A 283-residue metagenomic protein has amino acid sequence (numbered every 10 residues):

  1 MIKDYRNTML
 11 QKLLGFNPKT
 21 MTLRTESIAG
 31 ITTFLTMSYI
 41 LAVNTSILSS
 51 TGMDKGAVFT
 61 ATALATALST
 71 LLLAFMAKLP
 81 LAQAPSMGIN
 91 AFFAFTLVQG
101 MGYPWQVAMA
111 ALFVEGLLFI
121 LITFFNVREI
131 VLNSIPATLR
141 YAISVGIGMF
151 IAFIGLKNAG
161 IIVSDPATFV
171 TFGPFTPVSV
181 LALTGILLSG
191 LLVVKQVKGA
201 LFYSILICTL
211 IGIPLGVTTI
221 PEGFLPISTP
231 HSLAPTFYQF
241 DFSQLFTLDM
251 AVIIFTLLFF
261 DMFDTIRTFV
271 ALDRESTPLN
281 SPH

Functional and structural regions predicted by a protein language model:
I2-A57, V170-T171, Y203-L279: Helix-loop-helix hairpins and the membrane-proximal interhelical loops of multi-pass alpha-helical transport proteins
I28-F175: Early transmembrane hairpin of solute transport permeases
S69-A82, G190-Q196, L257-D264: Transmembrane alpha-helix interface/packing and boundary motifs in multi-pass membrane proteins, characterized by
L73-A74, F119, T123, S189 (+3 more regions): Structural signal for membrane-spanning alpha-helices in multi-pass inner-membrane proteins, emphasizing helix cores
M87, L112-V114, I143, S179-L187 (+1 more regions): Hydrophobic mid-bilayer segments of alpha-helices in multi-pass membrane transport proteins, especially secondary
G102-Q106, K195-A200: Transmembrane helix interruption/hinge and helix-loop junction motifs
A159-A182, I186-V193, F246-L257: Entry/N-cap segments of selected transmembrane alpha helices and their immediately preceding amphipathic helices
H283: Histidine-centered active-site/metal-ligand motif
